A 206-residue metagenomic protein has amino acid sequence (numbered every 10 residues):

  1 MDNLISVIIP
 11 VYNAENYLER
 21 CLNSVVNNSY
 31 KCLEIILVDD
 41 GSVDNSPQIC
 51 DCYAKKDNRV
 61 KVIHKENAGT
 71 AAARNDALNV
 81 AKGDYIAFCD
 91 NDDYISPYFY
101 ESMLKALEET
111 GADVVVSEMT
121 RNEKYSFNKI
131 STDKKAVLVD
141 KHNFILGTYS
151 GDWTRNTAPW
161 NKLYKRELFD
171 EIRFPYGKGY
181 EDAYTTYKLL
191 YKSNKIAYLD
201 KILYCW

Functional and structural regions predicted by a protein language model:
M1-W206: Nucleotide-sugar donor-binding/catalytic module of glycosyltransferases that assemble extracellular/cell-envelope
